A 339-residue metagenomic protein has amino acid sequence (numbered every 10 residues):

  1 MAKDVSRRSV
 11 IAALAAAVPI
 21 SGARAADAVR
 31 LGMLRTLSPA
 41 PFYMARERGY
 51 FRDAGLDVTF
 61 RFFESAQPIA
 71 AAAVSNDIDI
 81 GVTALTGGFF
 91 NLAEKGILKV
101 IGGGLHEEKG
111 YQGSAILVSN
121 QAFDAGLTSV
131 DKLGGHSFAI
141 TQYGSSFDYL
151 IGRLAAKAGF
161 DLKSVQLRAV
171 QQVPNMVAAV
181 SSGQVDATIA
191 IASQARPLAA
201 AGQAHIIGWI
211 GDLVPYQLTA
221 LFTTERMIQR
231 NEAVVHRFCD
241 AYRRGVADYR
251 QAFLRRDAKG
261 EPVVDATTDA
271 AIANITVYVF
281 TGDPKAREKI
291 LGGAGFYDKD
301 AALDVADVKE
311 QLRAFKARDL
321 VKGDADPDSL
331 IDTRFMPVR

Functional and structural regions predicted by a protein language model:
M1-A17: N-terminal secretory signal peptides and thylakoid transit peptides that target proteins across membranes
V18-R24: C-terminal segment of classical bacterial N-terminal signal peptides
A25-F160, Q166-V170, D186-A192, I207-W209 (+1 more regions): Short, glycine-/small- and polar/acidic-enriched structural segments that line small-molecule recognition paths
P68-A70, G87-G88, N175-A179, Q194-A195 (+1 more regions): Short, hydrophobic alpha-helical packing/hinge segments within bilobed ligand-binding/sensory domains
H106-A115, A200-M227, N231, C239 (+1 more regions): Periplasmic-binding protein-like
Q121-S129, R226-V235: Short helix-loop capping/hinge motifs at secondary-structure junctions, enriched in acidic/polar residues
Q229-L320: Secondary-structure end/capping motifs
L320-R339: Long, low-complexity C-terminal extensions of enzymes
